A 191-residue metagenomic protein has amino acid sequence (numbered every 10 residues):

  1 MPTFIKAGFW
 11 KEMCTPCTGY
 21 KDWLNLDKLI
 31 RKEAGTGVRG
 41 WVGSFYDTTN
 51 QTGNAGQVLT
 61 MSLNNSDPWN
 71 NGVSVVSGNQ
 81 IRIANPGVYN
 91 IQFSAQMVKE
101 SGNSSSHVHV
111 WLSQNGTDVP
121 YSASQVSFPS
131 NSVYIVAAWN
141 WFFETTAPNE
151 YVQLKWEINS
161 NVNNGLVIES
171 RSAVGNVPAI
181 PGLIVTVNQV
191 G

Functional and structural regions predicted by a protein language model:
M1-L24, K28, G191: Short, intrinsically disordered N-terminal pre-domain segments
C14-Y20, R31-G191: Extracellular jelly-roll beta-sandwich "head" domains, especially the C-terminal globular C1q domain
